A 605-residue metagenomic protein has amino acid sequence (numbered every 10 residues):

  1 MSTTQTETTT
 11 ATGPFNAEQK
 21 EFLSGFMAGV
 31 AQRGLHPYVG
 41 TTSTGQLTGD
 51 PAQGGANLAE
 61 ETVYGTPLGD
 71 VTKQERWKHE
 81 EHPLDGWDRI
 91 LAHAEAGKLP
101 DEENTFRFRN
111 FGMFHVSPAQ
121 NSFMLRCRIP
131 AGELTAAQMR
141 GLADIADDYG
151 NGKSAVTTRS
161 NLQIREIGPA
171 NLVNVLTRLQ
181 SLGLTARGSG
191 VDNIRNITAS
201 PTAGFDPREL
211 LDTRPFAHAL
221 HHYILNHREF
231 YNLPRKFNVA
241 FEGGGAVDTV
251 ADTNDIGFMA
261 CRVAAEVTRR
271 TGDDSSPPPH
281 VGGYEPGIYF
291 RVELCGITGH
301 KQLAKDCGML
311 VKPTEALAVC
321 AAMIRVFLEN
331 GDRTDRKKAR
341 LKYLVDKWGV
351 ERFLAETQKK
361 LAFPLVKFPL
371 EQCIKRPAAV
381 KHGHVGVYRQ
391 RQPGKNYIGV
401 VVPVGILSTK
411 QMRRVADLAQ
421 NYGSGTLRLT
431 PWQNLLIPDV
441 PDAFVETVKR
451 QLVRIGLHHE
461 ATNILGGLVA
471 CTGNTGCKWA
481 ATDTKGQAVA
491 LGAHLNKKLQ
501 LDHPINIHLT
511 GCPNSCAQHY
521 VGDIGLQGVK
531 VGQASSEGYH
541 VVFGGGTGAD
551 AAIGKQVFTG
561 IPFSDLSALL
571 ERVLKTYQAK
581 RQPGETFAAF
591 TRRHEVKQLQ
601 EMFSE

Functional and structural regions predicted by a protein language model:
M1, Q32-G34: 4′-phosphopantetheine-dependent carrier domains
S2-N16: Intrinsically disordered, low-complexity regulatory segments in eukaryotic proteins
G13, E21, G34-L35, Q46-L47 (+1 more regions): An acidic, charge-biased composition feature
E21-V30: Aromatic- and Gly/Pro-enriched helix-to-coil junctions and flexible linker segments
S43, S275-S276: Serine residues within intrinsically disordered or low-complexity segments
T44-V267, Y284-E605: Peripheral terminal and linker regions in Fe-S/redox and tRNA-modifying enzymes
